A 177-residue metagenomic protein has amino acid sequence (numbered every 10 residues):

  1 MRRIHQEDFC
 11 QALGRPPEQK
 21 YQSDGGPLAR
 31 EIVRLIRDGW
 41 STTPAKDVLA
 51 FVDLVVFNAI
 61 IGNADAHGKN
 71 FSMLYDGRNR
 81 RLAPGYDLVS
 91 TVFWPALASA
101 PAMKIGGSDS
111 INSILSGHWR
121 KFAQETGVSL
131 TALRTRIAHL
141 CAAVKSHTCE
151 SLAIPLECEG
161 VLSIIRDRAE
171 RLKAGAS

Functional and structural regions predicted by a protein language model:
M1-S177: Anionic ligand-binding catalytic core segments
